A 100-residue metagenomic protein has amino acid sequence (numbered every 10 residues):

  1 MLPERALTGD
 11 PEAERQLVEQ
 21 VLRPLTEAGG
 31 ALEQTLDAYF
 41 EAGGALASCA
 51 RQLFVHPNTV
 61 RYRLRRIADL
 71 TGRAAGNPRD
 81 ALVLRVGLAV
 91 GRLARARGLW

Functional and structural regions predicted by a protein language model:
M1-W100: Cytosolic nucleotide-utilizing catalytic cores of signal-transduction proteins
